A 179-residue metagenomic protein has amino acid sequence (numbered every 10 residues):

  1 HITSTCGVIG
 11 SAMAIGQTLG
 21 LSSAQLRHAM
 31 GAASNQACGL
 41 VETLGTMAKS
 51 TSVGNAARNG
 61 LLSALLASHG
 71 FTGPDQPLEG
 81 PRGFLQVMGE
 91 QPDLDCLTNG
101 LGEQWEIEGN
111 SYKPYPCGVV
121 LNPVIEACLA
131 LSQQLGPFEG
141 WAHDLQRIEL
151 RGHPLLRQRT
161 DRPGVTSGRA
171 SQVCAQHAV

Functional and structural regions predicted by a protein language model:
H1: Active-site-adjacent betaalpha module
S4, V8, M13-T166: Functionally critical mobile loop/hinge segments
L19, C174-A175: Catalytic phosphate/nucleotide-handling subdomain of diverse soluble enzymes
G168-V173: Structural motif
